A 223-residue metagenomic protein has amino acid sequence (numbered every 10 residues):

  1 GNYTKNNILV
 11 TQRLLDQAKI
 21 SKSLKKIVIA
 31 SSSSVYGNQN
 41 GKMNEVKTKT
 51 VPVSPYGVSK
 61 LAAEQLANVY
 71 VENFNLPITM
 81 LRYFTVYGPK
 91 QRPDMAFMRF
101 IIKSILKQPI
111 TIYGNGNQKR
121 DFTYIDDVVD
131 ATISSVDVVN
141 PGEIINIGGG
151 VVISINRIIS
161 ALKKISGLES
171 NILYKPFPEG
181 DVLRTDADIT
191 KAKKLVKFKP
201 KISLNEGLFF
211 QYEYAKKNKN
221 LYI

Functional and structural regions predicted by a protein language model:
G1-D16, I20, K25-K26, V35-M80 (+2 more regions): Catalytic helix-loop patch of NAD(P)-dependent Rossmann-fold dehydrogenases
R13-D16, F122, D127-D130, S134: Conserved mid-core alpha-helix of short-chain dehydrogenase/reductase
S32: Residue(s) in the substrate-gating loop at a strand-loop-helix junction that position the organic substrate next
L61, F74, V86-R99, L106-Q108 (+6 more regions): Glycine/proline-rich active-site loop of Rossmann-fold NAD(P)-dependent oxidoreductases
M95, I155, P176-K191: Active-site loop of classical SDR/Rossmann-like NAD(P)-dependent oxidoreductases, centered on the catalytic Tyr-X3-Lys
V128, T132, I147, I158 (+2 more regions): Non-catalytic, hydrophobic alpha-helical segments
L204-I223: Amphipathic terminal alpha-helices
